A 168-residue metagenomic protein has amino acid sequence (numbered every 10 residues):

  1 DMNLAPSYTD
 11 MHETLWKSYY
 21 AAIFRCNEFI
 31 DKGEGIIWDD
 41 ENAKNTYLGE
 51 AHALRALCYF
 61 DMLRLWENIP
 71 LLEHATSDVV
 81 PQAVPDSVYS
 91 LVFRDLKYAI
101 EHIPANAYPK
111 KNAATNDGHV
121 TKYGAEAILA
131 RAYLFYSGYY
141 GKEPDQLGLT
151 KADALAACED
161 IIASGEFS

Functional and structural regions predicted by a protein language model:
D1, G33, L71, Y140 (+1 more regions): Generic preference for hydrophobic/aromatic residues in regular secondary structure cores
D1, L63-I69, L134-S137, A157: Short, compositionally biased low-complexity segments
D1-W66, D78-S90, L96-K111: Conserved, well-structured interaction surfaces
D40-Y47, A114, E143, L147-T150: Residue-level recognition of alpha-helical structural elements
A53, M62-R64, N68-L72, T115-A125: Aromatic-lined, polymer-binding surfaces characteristic of secreted/periplasmic polysaccharide-degrading enzymes
N68-D86, Y139-A152: Short coil/linker segments at helix-helix boundaries
F93-A105, H119-S168: An aromatic- and glycine-enriched ligand-binding surface/loop that stacks and positions planar moieties
